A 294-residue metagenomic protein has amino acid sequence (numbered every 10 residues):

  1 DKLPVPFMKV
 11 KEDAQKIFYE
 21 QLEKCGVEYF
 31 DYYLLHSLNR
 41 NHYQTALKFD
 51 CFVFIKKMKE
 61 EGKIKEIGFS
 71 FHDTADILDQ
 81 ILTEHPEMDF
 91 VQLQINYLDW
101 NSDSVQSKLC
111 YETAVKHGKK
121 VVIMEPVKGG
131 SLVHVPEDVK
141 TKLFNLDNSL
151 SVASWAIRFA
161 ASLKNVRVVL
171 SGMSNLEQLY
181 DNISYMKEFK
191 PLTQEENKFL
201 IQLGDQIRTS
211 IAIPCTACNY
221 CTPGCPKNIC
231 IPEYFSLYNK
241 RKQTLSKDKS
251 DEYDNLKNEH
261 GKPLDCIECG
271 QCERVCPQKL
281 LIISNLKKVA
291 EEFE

Functional and structural regions predicted by a protein language model:
D1-Q15, H36: Structural motif corresponding to the early beta-alpha repeats
D13-L34, K56-E61: CE4/NodB-like, metal-dependent polysaccharide N-deacetylase domain that modifies extracellular/periplasmic N-acetylated
L35-T216, Y220-I229, E233, T244 (+1 more regions): Beta/alpha (TIM)-barrel catalytic core signal, keyed to glycine-rich beta->alpha loops juxtaposed to Asp/Glu that bind
R208-S246, N255-K279, E294: Cysteine-centered iron-sulfur cluster-binding motifs in ferredoxin-type domains/subunits of redox enzymes
N285-L286: Intrinsic disorder at enzyme termini
